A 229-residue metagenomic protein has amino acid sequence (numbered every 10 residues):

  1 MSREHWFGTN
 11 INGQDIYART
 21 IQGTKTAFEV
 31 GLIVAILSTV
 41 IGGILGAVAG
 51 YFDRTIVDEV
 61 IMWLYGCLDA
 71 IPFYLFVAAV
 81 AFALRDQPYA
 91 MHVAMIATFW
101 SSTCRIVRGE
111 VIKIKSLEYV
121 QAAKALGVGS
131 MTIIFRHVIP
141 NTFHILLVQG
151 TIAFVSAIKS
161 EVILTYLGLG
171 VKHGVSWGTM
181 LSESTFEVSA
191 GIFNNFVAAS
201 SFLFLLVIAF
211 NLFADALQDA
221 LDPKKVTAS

Functional and structural regions predicted by a protein language model:
M1-A18, G170: Short membrane-interfacial helix/loop motifs at transmembrane-helix boundaries
W6, N10, L37, I41-G42 (+2 more regions): Generic hydrophobic transmembrane alpha-helix motif, especially the helices
Y17-A49: Transmembrane alpha-helix signature in integral membrane proteins
A18-V30, F82-S102, N194-L203: Loop-to-helix entry region at the N-terminal start of transmembrane alpha-helices in multi-pass membrane transporters
T55, G129-S130: Short coil/turn motifs that cap or connect alpha-helices
F82-A83, V111, K159-F202, A228: Glycine-rich helix-loop "coupling/hinge" segments at transmembrane-helix boundaries in multipass transporters
L84, A97-T98, H144, G150-I152 (+1 more regions): C-terminal transmembrane helix and the adjacent membrane-cytosol boundary/short C-terminal tail of inner/organellar
